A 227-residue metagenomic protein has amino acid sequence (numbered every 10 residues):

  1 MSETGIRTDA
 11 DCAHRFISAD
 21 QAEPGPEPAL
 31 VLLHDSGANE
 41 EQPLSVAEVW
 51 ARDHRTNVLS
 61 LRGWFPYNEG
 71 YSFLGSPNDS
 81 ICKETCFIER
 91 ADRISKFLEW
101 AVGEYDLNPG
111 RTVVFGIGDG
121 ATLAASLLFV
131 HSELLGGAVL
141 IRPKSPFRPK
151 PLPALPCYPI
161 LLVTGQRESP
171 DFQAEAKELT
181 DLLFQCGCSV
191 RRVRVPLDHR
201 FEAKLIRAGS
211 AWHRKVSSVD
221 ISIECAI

Functional and structural regions predicted by a protein language model:
M1-A29, E178-D181, Q185, V190 (+1 more regions): A domain-start/cap signature at the N-terminus of enzymes
G5-L107: Serine-hydrolase catalytic machinery in alpha/beta-hydrolase-like enzymes
V31, L59-L61, V113, V139 (+2 more regions): Hydrophobic/aromatic beta-strand patches that form the interior of the parallel beta-sheet core in alpha/beta enzyme
R55-V58, L135, C157, G187-S189: A generic structural signal for alpha->beta connector loops
S76-D79, S218-I227: Alpha/beta-hydrolase-fold serine-hydrolase catalytic core, especially in secreted/extracellular enzymes
V102, G110-C157: Primarily recognizes the serine-hydrolase "nucleophile elbow" in alpha/beta-hydrolase and SGNH/GDSL folds
P143-I221: The feature captures the conserved acid-bearing segment of alpha/beta-hydrolase catalytic domains
